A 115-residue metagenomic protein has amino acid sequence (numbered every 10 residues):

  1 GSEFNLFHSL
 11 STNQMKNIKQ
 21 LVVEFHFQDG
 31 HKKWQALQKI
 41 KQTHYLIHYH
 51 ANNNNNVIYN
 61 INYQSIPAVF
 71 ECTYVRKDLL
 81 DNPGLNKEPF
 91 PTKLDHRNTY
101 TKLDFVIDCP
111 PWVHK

Functional and structural regions predicted by a protein language model:
G1-W34: Active-site segment flanking the S-adenosylmethionine/decSAM binding pocket in AdoMet-dependent transferases
Q20, F27-K115: Rossmann-like AdoMet/SAM-dependent catalytic core
